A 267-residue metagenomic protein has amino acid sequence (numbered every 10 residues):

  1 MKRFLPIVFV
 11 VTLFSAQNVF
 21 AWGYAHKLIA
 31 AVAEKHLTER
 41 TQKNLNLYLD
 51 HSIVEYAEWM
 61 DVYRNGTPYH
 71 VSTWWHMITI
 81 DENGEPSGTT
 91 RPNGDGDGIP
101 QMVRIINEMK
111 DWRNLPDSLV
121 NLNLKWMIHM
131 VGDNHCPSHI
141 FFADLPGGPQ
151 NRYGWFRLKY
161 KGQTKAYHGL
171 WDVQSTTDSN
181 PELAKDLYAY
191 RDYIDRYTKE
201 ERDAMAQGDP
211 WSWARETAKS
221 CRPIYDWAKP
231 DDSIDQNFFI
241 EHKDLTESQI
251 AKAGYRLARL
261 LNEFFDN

Functional and structural regions predicted by a protein language model:
M1-Y24: Bacterial Sec-dependent N-terminal signal peptides
F20-M130, P137, F142-N267: N-terminal, motif-rich segments that launch catalysis or mediate targeting to/interaction with membranes, typified by
